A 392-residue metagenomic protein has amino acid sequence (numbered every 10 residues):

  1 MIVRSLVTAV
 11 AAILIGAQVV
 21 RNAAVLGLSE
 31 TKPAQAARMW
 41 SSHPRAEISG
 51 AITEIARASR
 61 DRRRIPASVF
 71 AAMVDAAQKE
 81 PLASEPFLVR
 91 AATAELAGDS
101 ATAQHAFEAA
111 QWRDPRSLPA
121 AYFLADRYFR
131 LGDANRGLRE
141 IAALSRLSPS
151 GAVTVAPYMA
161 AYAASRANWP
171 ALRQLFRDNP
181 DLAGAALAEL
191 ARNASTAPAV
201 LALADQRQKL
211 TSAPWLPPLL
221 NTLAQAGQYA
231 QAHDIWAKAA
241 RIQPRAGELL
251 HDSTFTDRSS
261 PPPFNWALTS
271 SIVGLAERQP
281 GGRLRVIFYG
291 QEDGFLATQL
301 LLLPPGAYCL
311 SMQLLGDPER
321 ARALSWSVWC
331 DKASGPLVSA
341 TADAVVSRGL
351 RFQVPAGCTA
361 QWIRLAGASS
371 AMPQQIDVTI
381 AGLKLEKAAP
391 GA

Functional and structural regions predicted by a protein language model:
M1-E30, S150, R173, R177-D178 (+1 more regions): Extracellular and organelle-lumenal recognition/adhesion modules and their flexible linkers in secreted
A36-A37, D75-A77, A109-A110, L144 (+2 more regions): Canonical positions in the second alpha-helix
M39-I48, P81-L82, P115, P149-S150 (+3 more regions): Short coil turns that delineate tetratricopeptide repeat
I48-G50, E85-V89, L118-L124, L138-R139 (+3 more regions): Alpha-solenoid helical repeat scaffolds
E54, A94, Y128, M159-A163 (+2 more regions): Residue at a conserved register position within TPR or TPR-like alpha-solenoid repeats
